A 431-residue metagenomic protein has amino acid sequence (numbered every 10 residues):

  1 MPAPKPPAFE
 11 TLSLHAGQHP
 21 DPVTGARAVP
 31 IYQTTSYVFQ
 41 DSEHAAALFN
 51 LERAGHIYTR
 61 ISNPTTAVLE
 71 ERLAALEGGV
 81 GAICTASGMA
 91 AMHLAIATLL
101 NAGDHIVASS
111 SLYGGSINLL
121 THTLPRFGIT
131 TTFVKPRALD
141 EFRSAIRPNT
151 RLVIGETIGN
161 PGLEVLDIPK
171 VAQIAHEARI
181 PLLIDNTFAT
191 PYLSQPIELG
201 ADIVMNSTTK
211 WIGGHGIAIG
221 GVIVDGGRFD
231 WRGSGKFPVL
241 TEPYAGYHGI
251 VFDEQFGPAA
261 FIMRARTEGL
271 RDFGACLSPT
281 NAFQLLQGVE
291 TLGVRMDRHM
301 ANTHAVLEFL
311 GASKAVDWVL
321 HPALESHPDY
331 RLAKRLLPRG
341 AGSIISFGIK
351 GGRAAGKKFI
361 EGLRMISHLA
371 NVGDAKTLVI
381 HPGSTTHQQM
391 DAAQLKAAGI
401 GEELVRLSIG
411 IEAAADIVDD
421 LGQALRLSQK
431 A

Functional and structural regions predicted by a protein language model:
P2-A3, S13-H15, H19-P22, A82-A312: Conserved PLP-enzyme active-site core in the AAT-like
P2-N63, E71-R72: N-terminal "arm"/small-domain region of PLP-dependent enzymes with the aminotransferase-like
S36, D225-F229, I349-G352: Short loop segments at secondary-structure junctions
D41-H93, G115-T123: Conserved N-terminal alpha-helix of the aminotransferase class I/II PLP-enzyme fold
T121, T130, P148, R295 (+3 more regions): PLP-dependent enzyme catalytic core of the Aspartate aminotransferase-like
I158, T187-A189, L324, K350 (+1 more regions): Active-site beta-loop-alpha junctions enriched in small/polar residues
V224, S346-G348, S408-G410: Short hydrophobic/aromatic beta-strand micro-patches that form the beta-sheet surface supporting nucleotide- or nucleic
F273-C276, N281-A282, Q287, T291 (+4 more regions): Conserved small-domain helix->loop->beta segment predominantly found in fold-type I
